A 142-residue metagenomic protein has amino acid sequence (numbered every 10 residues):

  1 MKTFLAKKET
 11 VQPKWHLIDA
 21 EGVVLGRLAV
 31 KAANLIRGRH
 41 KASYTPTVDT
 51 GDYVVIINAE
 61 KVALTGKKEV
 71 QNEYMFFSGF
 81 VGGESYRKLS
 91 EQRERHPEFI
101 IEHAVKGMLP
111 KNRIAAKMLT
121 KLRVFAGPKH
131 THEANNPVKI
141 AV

Functional and structural regions predicted by a protein language model:
M1-H103, P110-R113, T131-V142: Ribosome large-subunit tunnel/peptidyl-transferase-proximal elements
